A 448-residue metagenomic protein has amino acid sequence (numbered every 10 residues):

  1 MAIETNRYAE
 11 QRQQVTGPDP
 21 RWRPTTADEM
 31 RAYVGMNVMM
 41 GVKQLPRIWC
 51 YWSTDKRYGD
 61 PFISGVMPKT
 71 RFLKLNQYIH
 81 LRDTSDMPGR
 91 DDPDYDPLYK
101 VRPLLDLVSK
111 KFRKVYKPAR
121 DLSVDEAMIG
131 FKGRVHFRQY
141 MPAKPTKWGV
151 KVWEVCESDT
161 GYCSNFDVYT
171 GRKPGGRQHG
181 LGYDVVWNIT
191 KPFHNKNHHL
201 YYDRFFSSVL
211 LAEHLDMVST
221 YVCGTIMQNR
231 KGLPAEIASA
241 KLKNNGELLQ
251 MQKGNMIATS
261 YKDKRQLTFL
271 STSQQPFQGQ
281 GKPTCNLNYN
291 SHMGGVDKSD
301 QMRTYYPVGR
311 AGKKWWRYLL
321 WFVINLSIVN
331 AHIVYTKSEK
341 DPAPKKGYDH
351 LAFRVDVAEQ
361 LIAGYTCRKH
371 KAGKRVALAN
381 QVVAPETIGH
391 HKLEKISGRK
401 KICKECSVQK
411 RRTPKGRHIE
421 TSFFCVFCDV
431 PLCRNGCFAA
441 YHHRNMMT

Functional and structural regions predicted by a protein language model:
M1-T448: Acidic, contiguous segments within the catalytic cores of piggyBac-derived transposases
